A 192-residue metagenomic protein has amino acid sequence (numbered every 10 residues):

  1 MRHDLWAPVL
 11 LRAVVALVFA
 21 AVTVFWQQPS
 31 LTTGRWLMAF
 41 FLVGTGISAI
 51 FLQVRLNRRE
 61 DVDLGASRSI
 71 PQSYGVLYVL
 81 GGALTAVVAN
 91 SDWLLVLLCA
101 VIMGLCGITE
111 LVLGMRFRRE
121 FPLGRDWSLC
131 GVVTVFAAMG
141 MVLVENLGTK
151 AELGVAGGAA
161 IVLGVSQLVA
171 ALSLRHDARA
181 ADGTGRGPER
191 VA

Functional and structural regions predicted by a protein language model:
M1-D63, N146-T149, L172-A192: N-terminal topogenic module of multi-pass integral membrane proteins
L11-A16, M38-F51, S69-A83, V101 (+2 more regions): Core segments of alpha-helical transmembrane spans in multipass integral membrane proteins
F19-A20, L80-N90, V133-K150: Hydrophobic alpha-helical transmembrane segments in multi-pass integral membrane proteins
S30-G46, N90-L105, G154-I161: Structural signature of hydrophobic alpha-helical transmembrane segments
V62-L77, L98, P122-C130: Cytoplasmic-side transmembrane-helix entry/capping segments in multi-pass membrane proteins
L80-W127: Membrane-proximal helix-loop-helix units in multi-pass membrane proteins
L98-I108, P122-M141, V155-V165: Alpha-helical membrane segments in multi-pass integral membrane proteins
E110-R119, M141-E145, L163-A178: Membrane-water interface at the C-terminal end of transmembrane alpha helices
